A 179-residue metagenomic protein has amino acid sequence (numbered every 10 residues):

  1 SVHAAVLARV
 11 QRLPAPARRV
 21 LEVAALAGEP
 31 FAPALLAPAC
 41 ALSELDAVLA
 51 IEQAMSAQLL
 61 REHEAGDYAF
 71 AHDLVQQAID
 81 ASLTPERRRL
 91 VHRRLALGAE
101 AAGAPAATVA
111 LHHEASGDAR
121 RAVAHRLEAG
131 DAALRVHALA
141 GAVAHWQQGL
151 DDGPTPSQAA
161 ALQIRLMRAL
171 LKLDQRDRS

Functional and structural regions predicted by a protein language model:
S1-A144, Q148-G153, A159: Short secondary-structure boundary elements
Q147-S179: Internal alpha-solenoid helical repeat scaffolds
